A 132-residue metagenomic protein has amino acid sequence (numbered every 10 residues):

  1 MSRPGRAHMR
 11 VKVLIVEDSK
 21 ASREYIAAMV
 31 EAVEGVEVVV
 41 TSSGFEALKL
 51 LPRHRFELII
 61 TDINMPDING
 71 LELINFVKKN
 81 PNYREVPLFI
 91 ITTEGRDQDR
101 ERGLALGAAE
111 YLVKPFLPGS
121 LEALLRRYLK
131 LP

Functional and structural regions predicted by a protein language model:
E17: Conserved acidic carboxylate
K20-V39: Two-component/phosphorelay signaling modules centered on CheY-like receiver
V40-L58, N75: Acidic, metal-coordinating helix/loop segments flanking the phosphotransfer/catalytic sites of two-component signaling
M65: Receiver (REC) domain active-site loop signature in two-component systems and cognate sites in sensor histidine kinases
A109: Short, glycine/charged-rich "phosphate-handling" switch motifs in NTP-dependent and phosphotransfer domains
F116-L125: C-terminal output helix
